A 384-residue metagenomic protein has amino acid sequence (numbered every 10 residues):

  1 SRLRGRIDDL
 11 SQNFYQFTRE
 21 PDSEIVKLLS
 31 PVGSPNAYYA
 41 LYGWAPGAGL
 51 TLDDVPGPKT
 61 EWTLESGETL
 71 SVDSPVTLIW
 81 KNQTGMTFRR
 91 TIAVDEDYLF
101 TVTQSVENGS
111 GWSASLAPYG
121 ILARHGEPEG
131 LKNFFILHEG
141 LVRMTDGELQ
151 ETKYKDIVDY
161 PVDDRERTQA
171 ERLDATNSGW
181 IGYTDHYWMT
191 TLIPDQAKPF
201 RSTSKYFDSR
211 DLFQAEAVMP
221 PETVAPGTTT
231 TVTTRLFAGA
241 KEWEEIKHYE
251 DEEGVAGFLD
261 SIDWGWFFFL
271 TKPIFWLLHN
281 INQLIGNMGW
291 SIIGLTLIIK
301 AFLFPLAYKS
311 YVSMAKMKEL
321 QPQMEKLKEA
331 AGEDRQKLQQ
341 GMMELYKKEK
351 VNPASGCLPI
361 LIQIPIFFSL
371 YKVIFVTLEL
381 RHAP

Functional and structural regions predicted by a protein language model:
S1-G257: Soluble non-transmembrane domains of integral membrane proteins
V102-S105, L116-H138, V142, V218-P384: Helix-loop-helix
